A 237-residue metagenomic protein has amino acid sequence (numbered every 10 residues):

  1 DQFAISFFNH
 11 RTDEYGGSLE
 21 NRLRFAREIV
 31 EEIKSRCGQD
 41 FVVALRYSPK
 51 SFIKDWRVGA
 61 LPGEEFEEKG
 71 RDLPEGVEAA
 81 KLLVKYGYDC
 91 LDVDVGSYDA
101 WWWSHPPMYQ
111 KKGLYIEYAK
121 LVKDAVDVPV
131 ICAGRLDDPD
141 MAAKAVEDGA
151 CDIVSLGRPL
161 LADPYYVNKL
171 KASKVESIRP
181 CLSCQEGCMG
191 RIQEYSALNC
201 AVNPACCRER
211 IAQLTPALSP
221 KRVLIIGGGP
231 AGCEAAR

Functional and structural regions predicted by a protein language model:
D1-I226, P230-R237: Flavin-dependent oxidoreductase catalytic cores
